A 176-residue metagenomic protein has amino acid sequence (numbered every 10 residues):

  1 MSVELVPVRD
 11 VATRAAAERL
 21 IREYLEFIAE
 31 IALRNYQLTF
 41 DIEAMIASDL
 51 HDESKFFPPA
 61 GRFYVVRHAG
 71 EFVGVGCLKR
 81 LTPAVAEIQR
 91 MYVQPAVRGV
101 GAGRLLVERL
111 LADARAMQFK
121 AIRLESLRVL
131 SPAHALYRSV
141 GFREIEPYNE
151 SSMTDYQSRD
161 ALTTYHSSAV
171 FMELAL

Functional and structural regions predicted by a protein language model:
S2-E4: Extreme N-terminal starter segment of soluble prokaryotic enzymes
P7-Q89, Q94-P95, V107-R109, D113 (+3 more regions): Acetyl-CoA-dependent GNAT
V11-A15, V100, S131: Loop/helix-junction capping segments adjacent to catalytic residues or to phosphate/diphosphate-binding pockets
G70, G101, Q118: Conserved G/P- and acidic residue-centered "switch" motifs that form tight phosphate/ATP-binding loops in soluble
Q94-V100, R128-V129: Active-site acidic-Proline motif in GNAT/NAT acetyltransferases
R98, R115, R138: Short polybasic/polar patches that bind polyanions
V100, R104, E108: Residues forming the Rossmann-fold NAD(P)(H) cofactor-binding site
K120-I122, L127-L176: C-terminal "cap" of GNAT-fold acetyltransferases
